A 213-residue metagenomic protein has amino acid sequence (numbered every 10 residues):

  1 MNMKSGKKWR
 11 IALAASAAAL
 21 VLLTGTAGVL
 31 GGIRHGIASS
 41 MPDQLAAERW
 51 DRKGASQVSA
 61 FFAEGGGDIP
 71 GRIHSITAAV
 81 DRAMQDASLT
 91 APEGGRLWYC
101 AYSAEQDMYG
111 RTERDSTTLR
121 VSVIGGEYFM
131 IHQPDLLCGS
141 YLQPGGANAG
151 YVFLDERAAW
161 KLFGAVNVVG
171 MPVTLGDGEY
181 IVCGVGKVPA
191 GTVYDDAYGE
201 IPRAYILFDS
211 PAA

Functional and structural regions predicted by a protein language model:
M1-P42: Gram-positive cell-envelope targeting signals
G31-Q106: Membrane-proximal extracellular/periplasmic loop immediately following the first transmembrane helix
G54-F62, L97-A101, Y151, Y198-I206 (+1 more regions): Hydrophobic beta-strand segments of well-ordered beta-sheets in folded domains
A55, S116, G146-A149, V168: Extracytoplasmic
G67-S75, R114-L119, N148-G150, P189-A204: Solvent-exposed, non-transmembrane alpha-helical starts
E93-Y141, G146: The feature marks short, hydrophobic/small-residue-biased sequence motifs that occur predominantly
V123, V152-F153: Short aromatic/basic micro-patch
E127-L136, L154-A213: Mid-to-C-terminal secondary-structure elements that act as membrane-proximal/extracytoplasmic interface segments
